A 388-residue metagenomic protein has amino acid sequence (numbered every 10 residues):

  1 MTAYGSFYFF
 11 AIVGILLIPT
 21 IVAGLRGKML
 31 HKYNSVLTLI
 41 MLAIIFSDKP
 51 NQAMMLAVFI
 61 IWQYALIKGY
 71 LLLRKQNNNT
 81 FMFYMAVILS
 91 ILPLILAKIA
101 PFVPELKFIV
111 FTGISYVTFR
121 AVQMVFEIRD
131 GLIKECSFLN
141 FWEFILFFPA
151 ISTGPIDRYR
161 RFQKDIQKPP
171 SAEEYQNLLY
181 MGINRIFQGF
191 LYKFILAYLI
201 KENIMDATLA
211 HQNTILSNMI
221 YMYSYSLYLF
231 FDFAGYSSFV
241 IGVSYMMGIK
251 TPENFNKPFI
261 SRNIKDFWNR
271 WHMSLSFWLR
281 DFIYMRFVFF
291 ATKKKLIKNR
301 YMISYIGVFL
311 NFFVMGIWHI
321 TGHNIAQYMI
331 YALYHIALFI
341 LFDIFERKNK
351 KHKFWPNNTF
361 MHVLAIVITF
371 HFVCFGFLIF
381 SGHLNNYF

Functional and structural regions predicted by a protein language model:
M1-F388: Membrane-embedded transmembrane alpha-helical bundles that form the catalytic cores of multi-pass lipid-modifying
